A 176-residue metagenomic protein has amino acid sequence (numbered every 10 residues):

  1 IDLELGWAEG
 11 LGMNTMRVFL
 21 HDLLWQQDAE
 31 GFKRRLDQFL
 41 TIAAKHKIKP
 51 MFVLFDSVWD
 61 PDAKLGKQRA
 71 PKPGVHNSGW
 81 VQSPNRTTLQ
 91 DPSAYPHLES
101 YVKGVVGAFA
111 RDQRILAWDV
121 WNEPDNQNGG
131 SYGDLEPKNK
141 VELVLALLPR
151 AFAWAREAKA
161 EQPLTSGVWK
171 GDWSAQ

Functional and structural regions predicted by a protein language model:
I1-Q176: Active-site mouth of glycoside hydrolases
